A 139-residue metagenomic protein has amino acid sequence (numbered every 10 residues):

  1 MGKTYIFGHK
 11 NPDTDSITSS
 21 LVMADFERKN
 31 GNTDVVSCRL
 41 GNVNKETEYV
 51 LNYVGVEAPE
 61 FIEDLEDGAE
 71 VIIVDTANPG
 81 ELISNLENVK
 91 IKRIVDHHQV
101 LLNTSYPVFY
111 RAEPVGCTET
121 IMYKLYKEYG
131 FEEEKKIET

Functional and structural regions predicted by a protein language model:
M1-T139: Replace "Mg2+/Mn2+-dependent" with "divalent metal-dependent
